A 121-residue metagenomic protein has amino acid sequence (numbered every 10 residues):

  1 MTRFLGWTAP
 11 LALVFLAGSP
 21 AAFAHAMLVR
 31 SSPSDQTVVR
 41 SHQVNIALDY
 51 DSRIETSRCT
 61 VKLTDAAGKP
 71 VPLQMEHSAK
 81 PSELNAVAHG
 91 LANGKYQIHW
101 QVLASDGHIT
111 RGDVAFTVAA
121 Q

Functional and structural regions predicted by a protein language model:
M1-L11: Bacterial N-terminal signal peptides that target proteins for export
P10-A12, A21-A22: Cleavable N-terminal signal peptides
A17-S19: N-terminal signal peptide c-region/cleavage motif recognized by signal peptidases
F23-S31: Cleaved targeting-peptide boundary
S31, T37-S41, N45-S52, G107-Q121: Extended, polar beta-sheet/loop recognition surfaces of beta-rich domains that mediate binding to diverse ligands
A47, D51-V71: Short, surface-exposed alpha-helix to beta-strand junction/turn motifs within ectodomains of secreted and cell-envelope
V87, A92-I98: A glycine-anchored, Pro-Gly-centered beta-turn/N-cap motif
